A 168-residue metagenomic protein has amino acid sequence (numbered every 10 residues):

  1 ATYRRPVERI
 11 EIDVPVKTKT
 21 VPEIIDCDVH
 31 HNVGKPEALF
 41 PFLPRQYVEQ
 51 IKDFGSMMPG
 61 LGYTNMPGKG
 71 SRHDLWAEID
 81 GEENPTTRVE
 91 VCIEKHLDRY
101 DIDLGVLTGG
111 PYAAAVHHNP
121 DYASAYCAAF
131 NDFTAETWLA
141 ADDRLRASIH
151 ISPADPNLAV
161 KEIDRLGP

Functional and structural regions predicted by a protein language model:
A1-P168: Helix-coil boundary/capping segments in enzymes
